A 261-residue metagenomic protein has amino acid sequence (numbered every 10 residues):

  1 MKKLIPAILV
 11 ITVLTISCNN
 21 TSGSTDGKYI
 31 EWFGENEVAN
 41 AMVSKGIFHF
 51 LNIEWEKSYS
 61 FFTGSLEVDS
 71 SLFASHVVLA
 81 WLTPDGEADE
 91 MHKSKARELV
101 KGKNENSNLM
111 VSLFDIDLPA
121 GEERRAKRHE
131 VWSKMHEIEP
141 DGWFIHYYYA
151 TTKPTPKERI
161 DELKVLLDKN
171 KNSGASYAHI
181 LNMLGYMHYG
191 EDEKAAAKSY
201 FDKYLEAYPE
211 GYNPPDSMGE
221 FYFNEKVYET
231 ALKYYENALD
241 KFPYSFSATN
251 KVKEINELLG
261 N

Functional and structural regions predicted by a protein language model:
E35-G64, V68, N108-E123, I138 (+1 more regions): Alpha-helical segment of the N-proximal tetratricopeptide repeat
V38, S71-F73, E139-F144, S173 (+3 more regions): Residue-level recognition of tetratricopeptide repeat
L51, D85, T155, G190 (+2 more regions): Register position in tetratricopeptide repeats
G64-S65, K95-L99, K134-M135, L166-N170 (+2 more regions): Canonical positions in the second alpha-helix
S112-L118, Y147-K157, L163-P214: Alpha-helical adaptor scaffolds
